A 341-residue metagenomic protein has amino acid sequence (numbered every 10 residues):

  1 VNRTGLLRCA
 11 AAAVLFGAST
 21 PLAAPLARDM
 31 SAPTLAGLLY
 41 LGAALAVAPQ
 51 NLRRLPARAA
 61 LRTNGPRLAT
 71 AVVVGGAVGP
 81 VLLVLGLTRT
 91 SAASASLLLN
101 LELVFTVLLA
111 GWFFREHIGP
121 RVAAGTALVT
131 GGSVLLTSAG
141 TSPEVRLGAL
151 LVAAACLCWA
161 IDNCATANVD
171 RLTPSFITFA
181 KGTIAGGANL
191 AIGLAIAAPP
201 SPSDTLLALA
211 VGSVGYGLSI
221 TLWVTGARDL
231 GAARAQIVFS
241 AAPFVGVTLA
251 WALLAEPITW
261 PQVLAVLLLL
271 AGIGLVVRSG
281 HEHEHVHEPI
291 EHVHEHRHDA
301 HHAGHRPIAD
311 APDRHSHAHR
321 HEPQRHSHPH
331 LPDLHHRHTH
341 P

Functional and structural regions predicted by a protein language model:
V1-L39, A43, T141-N168: Glycine-/small-residue-enriched transmembrane alpha-helix faces in small-molecule transporters and effluxers
L6-A10, R62-V72, I118-T130, G148-A149 (+2 more regions): Cytoplasmic-side transmembrane-helix entry/capping segments in multi-pass membrane proteins
A13, A36-L38, P80, A95-L103 (+2 more regions): Helix-helix packing/entry segments at the starts of transmembrane helices
L15-L22, A48-S94, L99, V107 (+2 more regions): Specific transmembrane alpha-helical segments of multi-pass solute transporters/efflux pumps, especially DMT/EamA
F16, G42, V47, L109 (+7 more regions): Hydrophobic transmembrane alpha-helices of multi-pass small-molecule transport proteins
L26, L35, G86, W112-F114 (+5 more regions): Hydrophobic/aromatic residues within transmembrane alpha-helices of multi-pass small-molecule transporters
D29-V78, F105, C158-D162, T178-A197 (+1 more regions): Transmembrane alpha-helices of multi-pass small-molecule transport proteins
M30-A43, L85-E102, V145-L157, P202-Y216: Structural signature of hydrophobic alpha-helical transmembrane segments
